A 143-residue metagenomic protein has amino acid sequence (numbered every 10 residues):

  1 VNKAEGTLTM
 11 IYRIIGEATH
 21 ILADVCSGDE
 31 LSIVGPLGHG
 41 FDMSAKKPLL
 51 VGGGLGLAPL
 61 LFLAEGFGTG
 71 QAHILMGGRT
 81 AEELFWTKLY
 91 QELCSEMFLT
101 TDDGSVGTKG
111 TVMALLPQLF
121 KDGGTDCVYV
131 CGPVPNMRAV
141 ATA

Functional and structural regions predicted by a protein language model:
V1-S27: Ferredoxin-reductase
E17-A143: FNR/FR-type flavoprotein reductase catalytic core
